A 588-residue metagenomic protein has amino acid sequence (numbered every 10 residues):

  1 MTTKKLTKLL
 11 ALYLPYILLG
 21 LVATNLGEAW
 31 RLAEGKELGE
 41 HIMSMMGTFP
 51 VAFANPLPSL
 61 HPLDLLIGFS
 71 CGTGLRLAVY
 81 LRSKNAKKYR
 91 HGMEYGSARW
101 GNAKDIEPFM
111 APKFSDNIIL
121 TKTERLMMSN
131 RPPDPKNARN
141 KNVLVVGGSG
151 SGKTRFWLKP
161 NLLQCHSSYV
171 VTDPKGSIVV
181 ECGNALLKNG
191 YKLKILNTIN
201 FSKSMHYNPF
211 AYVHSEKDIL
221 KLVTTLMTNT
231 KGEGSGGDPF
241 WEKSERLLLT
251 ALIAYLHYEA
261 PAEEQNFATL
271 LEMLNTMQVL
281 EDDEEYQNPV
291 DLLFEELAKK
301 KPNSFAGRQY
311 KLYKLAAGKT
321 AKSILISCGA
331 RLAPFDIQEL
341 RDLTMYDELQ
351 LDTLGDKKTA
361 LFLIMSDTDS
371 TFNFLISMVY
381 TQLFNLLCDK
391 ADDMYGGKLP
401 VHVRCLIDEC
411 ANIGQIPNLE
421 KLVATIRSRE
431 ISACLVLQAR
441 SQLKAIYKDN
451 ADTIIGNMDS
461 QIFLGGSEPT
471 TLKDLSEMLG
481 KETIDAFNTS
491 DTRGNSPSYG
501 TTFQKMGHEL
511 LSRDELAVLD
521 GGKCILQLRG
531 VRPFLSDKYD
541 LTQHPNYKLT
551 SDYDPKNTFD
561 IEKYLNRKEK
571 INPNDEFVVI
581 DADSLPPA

Functional and structural regions predicted by a protein language model:
M1-S151, R155-L158, S202, K481 (+2 more regions): Basic- and hydrophobic-enriched, low-structure N-terminal and domain-boundary segments that flank ATP-binding catalytic
L18-E28, D134-I431, I446, D514-K538 (+1 more regions): P-loop NTPase motor domains
L75, D356, I454-I455, A486 (+3 more regions): Short alpha-helix boundary/capping motifs
A98-W100, R125, K141-N142, N229 (+6 more regions): General secondary-structure edge motif
F114-L120, F374-Q382, L475: Conserved long hydrophobic alpha-helices within structured protein cores
L126-P132, K231-F240, A262, D485-Q504: Low-complexity, polar-biased intrinsically disordered regions enriched in Pro/Ser/Thr/Gly
V423-I525: Conserved ATP-driven motor cores of ASCE-family P-loop NTPases powering translocation/secretion/packaging/pilus
